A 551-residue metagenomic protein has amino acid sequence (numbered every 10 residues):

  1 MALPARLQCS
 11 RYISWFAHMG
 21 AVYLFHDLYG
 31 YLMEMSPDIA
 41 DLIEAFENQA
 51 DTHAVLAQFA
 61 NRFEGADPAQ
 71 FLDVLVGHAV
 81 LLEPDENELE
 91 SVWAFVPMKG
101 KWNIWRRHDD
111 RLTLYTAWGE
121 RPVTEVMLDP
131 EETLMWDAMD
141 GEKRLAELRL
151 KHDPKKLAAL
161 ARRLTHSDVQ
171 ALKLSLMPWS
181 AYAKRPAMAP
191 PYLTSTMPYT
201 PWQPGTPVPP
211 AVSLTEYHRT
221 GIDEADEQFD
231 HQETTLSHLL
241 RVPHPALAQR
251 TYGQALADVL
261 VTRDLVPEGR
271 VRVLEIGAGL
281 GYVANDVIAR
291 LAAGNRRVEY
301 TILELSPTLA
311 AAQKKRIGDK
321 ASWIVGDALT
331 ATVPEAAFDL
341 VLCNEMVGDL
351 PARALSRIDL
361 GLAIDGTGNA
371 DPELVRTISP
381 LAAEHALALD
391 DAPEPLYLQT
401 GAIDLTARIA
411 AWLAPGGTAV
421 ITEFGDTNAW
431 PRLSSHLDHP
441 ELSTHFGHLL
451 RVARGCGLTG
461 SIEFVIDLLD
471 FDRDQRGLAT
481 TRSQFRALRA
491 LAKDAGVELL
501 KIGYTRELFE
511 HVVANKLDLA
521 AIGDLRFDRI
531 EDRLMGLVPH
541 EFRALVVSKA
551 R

Functional and structural regions predicted by a protein language model:
A2-P4, Y12, A278, M346 (+1 more regions): Short, well-ordered beta-to-alpha junction loops that form the rim of enzyme active sites and present histidine/acidic
R6, H18-A21, L28-T200, F229-E233 (+3 more regions): Long, charge-rich, low-complexity alpha-helical segments
L7, I13, V298, A321-S322 (+2 more regions): Short, conserved active-site loop motifs that form the nucleotide-linked donor/cofactor pocket
G30, L280, V347-G348, G425-N428 (+1 more regions): Short, solvent-exposed loop/turn segments at secondary-structure junctions
Y182-R272, L280-T332, F338, L355 (+3 more regions): Rossmann-like AdoMet
L240-L247, L389-R551: Long, Lys/Arg- and hydrophobic-enriched amphipathic alpha-helices
E275: Class I SAM-dependent methyltransferase core
L342-L387: A mobile, often basic/glycine-rich helix-loop segment that functions as the active-site lid/recognition loop
